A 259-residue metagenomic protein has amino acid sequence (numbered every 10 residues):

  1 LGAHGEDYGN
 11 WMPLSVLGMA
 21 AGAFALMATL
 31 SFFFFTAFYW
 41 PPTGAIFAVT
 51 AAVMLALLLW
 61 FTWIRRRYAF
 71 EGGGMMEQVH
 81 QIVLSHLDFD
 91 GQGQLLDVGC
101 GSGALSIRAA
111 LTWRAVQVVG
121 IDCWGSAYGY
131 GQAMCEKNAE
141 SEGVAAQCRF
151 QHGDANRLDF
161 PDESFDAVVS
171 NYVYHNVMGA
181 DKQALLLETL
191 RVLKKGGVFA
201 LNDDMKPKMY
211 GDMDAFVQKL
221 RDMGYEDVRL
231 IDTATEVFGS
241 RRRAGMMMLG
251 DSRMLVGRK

Functional and structural regions predicted by a protein language model:
Y8-V16, L58-V79: Class I SAM-dependent methyltransferase Rossmann-like catalytic core, especially the SAM/SAH-binding loop
G74-Q92: Conserved alpha-helix/loop element of class I SAM-dependent methyltransferases that forms part of the SAM/SAH-binding
G91-G101, V119: Conserved class I S-adenosyl-L-methionine
S102-R114: Conserved SAM-binding loop of SAM-dependent methyltransferases across substrates and taxa, primarily the Class I
N156-V168: A short acidic, Gly/Pro-enriched loop at the edge of an enzyme's catalytic core that lines a small-molecule cofactor
Q183-K195: A short glycine-rich, Lys/Arg-flanked "PGG" loop and its adjoining helix->strand segment in the class I
G196-D203: Conserved beta-strand signature within the Rossmann-like core of class I S-adenosyl-L-methionine
G224, V237-K259: Core SAM-dependent methyltransferase catalytic element
